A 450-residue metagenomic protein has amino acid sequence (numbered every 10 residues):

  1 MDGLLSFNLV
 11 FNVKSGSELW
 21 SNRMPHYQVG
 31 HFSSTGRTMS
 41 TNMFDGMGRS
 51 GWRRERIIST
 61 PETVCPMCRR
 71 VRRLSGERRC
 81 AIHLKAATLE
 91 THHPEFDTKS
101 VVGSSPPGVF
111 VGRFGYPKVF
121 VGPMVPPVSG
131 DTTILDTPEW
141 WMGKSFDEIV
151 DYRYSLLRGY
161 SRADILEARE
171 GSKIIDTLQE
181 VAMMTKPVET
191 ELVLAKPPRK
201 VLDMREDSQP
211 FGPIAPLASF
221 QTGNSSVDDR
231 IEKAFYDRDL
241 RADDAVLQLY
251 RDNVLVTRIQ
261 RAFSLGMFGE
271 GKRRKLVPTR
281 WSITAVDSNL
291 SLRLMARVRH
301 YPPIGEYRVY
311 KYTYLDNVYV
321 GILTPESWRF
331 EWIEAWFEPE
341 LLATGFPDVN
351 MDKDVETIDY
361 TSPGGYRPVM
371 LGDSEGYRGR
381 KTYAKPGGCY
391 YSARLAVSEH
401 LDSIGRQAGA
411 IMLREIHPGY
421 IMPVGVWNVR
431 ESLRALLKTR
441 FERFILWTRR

Functional and structural regions predicted by a protein language model:
L4-L9, G16, W20, P25-R450: Long, low-complexity intrinsically disordered regions enriched in acidic and polar residues with frequent FG dipeptides
